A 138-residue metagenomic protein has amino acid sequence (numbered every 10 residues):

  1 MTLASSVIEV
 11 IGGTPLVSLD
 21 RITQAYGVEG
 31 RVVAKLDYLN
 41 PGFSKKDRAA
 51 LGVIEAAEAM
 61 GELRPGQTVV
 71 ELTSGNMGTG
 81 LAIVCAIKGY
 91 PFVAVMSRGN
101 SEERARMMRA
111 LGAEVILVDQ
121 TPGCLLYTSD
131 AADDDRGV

Functional and structural regions predicted by a protein language model:
M1-S129: PLP-dependent amino-acid enzyme catalytic core
Y127-V138: Single conserved hydrophobic/aromatic residue that forms the stacking wall/gate of nucleotide- or nucleobase-binding
